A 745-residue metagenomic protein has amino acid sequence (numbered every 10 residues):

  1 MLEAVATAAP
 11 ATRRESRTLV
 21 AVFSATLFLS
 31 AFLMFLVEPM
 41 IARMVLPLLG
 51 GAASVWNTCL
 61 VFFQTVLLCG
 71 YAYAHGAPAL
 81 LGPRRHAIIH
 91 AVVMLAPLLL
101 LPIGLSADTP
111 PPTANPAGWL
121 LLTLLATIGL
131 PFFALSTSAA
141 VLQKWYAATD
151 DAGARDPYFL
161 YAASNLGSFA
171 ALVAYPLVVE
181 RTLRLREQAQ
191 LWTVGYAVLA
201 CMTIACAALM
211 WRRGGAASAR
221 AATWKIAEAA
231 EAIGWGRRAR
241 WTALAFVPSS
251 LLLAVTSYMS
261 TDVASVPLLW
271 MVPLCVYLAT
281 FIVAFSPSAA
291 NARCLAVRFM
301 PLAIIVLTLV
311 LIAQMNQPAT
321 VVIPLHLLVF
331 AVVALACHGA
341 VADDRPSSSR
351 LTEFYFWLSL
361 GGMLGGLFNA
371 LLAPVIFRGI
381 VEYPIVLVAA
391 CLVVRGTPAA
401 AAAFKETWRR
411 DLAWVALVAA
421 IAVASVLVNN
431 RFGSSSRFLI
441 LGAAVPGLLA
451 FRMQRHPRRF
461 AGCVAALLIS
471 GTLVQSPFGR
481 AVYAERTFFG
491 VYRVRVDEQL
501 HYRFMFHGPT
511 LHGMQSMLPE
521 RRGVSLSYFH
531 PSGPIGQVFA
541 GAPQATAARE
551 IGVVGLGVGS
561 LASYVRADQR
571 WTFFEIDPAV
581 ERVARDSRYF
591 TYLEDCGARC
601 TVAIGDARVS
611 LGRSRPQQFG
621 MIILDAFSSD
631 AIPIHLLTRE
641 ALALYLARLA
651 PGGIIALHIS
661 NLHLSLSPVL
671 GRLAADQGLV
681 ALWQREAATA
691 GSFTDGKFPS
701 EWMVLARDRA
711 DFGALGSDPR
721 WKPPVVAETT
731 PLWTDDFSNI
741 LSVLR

Functional and structural regions predicted by a protein language model:
L2-K722, D735-R745: Alpha-helical transmembrane segments of multi-pass membrane proteins
P723-T730: Extracellular/surface-exposed low-complexity segments
